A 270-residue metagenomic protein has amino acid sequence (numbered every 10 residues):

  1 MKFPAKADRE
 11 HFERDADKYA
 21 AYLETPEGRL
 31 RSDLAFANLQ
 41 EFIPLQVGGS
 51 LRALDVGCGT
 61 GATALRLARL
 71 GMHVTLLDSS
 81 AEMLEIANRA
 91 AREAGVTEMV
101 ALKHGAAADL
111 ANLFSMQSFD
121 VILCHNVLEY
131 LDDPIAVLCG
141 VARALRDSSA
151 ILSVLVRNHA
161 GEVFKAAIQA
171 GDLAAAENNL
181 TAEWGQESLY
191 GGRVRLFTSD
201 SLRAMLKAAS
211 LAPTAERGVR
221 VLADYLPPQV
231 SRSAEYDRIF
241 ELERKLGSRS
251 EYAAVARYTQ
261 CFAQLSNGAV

Functional and structural regions predicted by a protein language model:
M1-G49, A62, R66, I86 (+1 more regions): Conserved class I S-adenosyl-L-methionine
G49-G57: Conserved class I S-adenosyl-L-methionine
L54, A62-D109: Class I SAM-dependent methyltransferase SAM/SAH-binding core
L123: A conserved beta-strand element that flanks and buttresses the S-adenosyl-L-methionine
I135-I151: A short glycine-rich, Lys/Arg-flanked "PGG" loop and its adjoining helix->strand segment in the class I
I151-L180: Conserved class I S-adenosyl-L-methionine
Q186-S201: Acceptor-substrate binding/catalytic loop of class I
A215-V270: A C-terminal cap/extension of S-adenosyl-L-methionine-dependent methyltransferases that defines the acceptor-substrate
